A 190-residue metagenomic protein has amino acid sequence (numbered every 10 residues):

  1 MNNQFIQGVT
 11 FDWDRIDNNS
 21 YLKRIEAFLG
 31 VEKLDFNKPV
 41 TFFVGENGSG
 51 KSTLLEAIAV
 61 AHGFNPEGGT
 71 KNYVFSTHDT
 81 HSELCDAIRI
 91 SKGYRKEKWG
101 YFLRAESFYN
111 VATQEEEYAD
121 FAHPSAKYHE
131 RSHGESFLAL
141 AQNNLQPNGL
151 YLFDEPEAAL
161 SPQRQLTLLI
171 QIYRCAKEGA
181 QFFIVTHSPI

Functional and structural regions predicted by a protein language model:
M1-E32: N-terminal pre-Walker A segment at the start of P-loop NTPase domains
F28-K38, N144-Q146, R174-A176: Phosphate-binding P-loop
V40-F42, T53-E117: ABC ATPase nucleotide-binding domain signature region
E46-N47: The conserved Walker
G50: Conserved glycine(s) of the Walker
R131-E155, Q163-C175, I184: GG-anchored amphipathic helix commonly corresponding to the ABC/SMC/Rad50 NBD signature/C-loop
S188-I190: Conserved H-loop
